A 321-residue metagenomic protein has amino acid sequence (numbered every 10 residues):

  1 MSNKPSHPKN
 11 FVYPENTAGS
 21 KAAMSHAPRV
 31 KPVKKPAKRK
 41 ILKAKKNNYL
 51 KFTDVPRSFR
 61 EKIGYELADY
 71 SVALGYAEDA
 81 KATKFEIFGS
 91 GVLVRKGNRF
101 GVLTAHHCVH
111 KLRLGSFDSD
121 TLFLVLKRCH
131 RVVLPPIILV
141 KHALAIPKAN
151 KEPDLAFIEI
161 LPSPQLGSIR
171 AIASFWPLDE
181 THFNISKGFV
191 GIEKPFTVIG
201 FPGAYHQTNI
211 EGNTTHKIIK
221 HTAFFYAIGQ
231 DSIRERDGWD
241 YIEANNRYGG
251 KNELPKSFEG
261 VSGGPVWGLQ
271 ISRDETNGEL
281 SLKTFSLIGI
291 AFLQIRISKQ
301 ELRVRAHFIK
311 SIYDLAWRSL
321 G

Functional and structural regions predicted by a protein language model:
S2-S90, R95-K96: Protease-domain processing segments flanking chymotrypsin-fold serine proteases, especially trypsin-like
T53-P56, K62-P164, A223, P265 (+2 more regions): Catalytic histidine site
E152-E180, I192-G200: Internal, conserved structured core segments that host functional sites
E159-Q165, K187-G191, A244-S257: A structural micro-motif recognizing beta-strand termini and the immediately following turn/loop segments
W176-A223: Short glycine/Trp-rich loop-beta-loop segment that forms part of the substrate-binding cleft
A204-L254, E259: A mid-sequence, solvent-exposed acidic-amphipathic segment
K251, S281-G321: C-terminal cap/linker of serine protease catalytic domains
K251-F285: Catalytic nucleophile loop of clan PA
